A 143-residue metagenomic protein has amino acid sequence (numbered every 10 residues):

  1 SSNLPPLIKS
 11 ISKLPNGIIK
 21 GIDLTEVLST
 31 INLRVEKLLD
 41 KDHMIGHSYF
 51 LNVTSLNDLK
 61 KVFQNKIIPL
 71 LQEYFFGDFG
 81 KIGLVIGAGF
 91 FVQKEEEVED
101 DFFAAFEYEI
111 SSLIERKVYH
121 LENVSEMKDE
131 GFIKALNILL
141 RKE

Functional and structural regions predicted by a protein language model:
S1-E143: C-terminal regulatory/interaction module of P-loop NTP-utilizing enzymes
